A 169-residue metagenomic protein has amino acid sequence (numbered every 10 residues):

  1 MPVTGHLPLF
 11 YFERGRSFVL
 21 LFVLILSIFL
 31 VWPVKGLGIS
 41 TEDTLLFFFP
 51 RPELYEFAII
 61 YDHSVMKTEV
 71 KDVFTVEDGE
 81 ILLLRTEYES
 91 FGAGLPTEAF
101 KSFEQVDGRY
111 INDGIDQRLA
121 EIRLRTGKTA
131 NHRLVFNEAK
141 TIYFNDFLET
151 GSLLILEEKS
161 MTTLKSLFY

Functional and structural regions predicted by a protein language model:
M1-F10, R14-S17: Positively charged N-terminal leader segments that act as targeting/secretion signals
S17-P33: Hydrophobic membrane-insertion alpha-helices, especially the h-region of bacterial N-terminal signal peptides
L26-F29, L46-P50, S64-V65, G94 (+2 more regions): Short linear motifs in intrinsically disordered
G36-T41: A short beta-strand micro-motif
E42-Y88: N-terminal secretory signal peptides
F57-Y61, E80-L82, A93-L95, T150-K159: Short, surface-exposed linear segments at secondary-structure transitions and domain or protein termini
K71-D113: An acidic-aromatic
T97-Y169: Mature, soluble, non-transmembrane domains
